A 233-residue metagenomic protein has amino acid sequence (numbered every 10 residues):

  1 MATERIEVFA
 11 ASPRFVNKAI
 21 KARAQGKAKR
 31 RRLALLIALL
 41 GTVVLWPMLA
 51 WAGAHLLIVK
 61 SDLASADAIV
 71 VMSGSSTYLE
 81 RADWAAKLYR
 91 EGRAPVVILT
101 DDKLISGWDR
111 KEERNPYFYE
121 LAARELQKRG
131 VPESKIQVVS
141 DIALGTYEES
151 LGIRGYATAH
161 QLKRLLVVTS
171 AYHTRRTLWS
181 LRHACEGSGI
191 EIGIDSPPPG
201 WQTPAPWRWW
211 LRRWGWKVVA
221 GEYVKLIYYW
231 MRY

Functional and structural regions predicted by a protein language model:
A2-K18: N-terminal intrinsically disordered, acidic low-complexity segments at the extreme N-terminus
E7-A10, Q25, A64: Intrinsically disordered and other compositionally biased segments
R14, P204-R208, W214, V218: Coil-to-alpha-helix initiation sites in intrinsically disordered, low-complexity, charged segments
N17, K21-K60: N-terminal type II signal-anchor transmembrane helix that functions as the membrane-insertion/stop-transfer segment
A28, G145, V218-G221: Residue-level recognition of hydrophobic positions within alpha-helical transmembrane segments
A54-W210: A structural signal for short, hydrophobic/glycine-enriched beta-strand patches
R212-Y233: A transmembrane-helix-recognition feature enriched in membrane-embedded lipid enzymes and envelope glyco-/phospholipid
